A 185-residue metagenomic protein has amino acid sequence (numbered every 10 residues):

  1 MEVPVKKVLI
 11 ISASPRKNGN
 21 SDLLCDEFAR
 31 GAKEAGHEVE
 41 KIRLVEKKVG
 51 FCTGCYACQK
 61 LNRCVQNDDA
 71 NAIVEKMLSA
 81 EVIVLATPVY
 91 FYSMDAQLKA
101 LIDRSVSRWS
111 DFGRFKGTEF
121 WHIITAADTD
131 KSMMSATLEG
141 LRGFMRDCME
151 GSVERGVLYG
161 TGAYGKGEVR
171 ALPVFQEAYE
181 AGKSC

Functional and structural regions predicted by a protein language model:
M1-A86, Y90-D111, V153, G165-C185: N-terminal beta1-alpha1-beta2 submodule of the flavodoxin-like/Rossmannoid cofactor-binding fold
A13, L44, T125-A127, G160: Cofactor-binding loop segments of dinucleotide-utilizing enzymes, especially the Rossmann-like FAD- and NAD(P)+-binding
A96-Q97, S110-R155: Short, glycine-/small-residue-rich phosphate/pyrophosphate-handling segment
R155-T161: Beta-strand-loop-alpha "switch" segments that mediate conformational coupling across diverse proteins
